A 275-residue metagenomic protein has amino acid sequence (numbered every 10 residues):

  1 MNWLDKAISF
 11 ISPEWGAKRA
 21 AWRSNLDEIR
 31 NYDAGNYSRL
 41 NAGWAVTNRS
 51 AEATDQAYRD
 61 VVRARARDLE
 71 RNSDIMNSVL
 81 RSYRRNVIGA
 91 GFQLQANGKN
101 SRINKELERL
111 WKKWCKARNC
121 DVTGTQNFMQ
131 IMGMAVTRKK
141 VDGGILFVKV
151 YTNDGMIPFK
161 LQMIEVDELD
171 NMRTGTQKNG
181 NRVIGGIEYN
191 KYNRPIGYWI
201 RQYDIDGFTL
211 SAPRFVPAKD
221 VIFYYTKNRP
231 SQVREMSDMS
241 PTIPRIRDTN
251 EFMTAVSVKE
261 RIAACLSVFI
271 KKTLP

Functional and structural regions predicted by a protein language model:
M1-A96: N-terminal-proximal low-complexity accessory segments that begin disordered and transition into the first
W3, I103-L110, T242-R245: Alpha-helical structural motif
D5, A17, S24, V46 (+4 more regions): Intrinsic disorder/low-complexity segments enriched in polar/charged and small flexible residues
R65, S82-R84, A135, I246-T249: Generic hydrophobic, helix-prone segments enriched in Leu/Val/Ile
E70-R229: Structured, mid-chain assembly/scaffold modules that mediate subunit interfaces within large macromolecular complexes
Y224-P275: Extended, charged amphipathic alpha-helical segments
